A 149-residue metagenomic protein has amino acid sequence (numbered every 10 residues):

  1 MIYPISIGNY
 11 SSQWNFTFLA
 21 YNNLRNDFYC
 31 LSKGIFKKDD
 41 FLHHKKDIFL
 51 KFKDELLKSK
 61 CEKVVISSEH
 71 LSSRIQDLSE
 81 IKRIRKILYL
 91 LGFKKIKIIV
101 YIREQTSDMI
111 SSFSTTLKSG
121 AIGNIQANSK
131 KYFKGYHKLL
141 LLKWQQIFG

Functional and structural regions predicted by a protein language model:
M1-F52, L57-V64, S68-H70: PAPS-dependent sulfotransferase catalytic core
K63, L71-G149: PAPS-dependent sulfotransferase catalytic domain
